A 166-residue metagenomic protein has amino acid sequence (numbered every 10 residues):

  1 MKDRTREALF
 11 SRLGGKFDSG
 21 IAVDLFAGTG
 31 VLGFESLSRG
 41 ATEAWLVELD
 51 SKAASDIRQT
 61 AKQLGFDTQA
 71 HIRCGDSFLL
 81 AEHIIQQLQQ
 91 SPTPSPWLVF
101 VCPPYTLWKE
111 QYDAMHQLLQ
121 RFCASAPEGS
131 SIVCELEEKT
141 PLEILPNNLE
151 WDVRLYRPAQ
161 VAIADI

Functional and structural regions predicted by a protein language model:
M1-I166: Class I S-adenosyl-L-methionine-dependent methyltransferase catalytic core
